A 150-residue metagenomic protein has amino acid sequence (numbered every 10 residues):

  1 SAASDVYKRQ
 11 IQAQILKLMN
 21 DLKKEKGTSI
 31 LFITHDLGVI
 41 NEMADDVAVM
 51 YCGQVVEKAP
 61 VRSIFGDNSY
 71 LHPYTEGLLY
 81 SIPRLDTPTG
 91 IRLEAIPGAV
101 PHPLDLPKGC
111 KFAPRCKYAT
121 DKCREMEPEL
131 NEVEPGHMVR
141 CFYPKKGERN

Functional and structural regions predicted by a protein language model:
S1-Y7: Short, small-residue-biased leader/transition segments that mark boundaries at the very start of proteins
I11-I91: P-loop NTP-binding/switch modules centered on Walker-like glycine-rich loops
V61-N150: Charged, flexible cofactor/metal-binding loops and thiol motifs
